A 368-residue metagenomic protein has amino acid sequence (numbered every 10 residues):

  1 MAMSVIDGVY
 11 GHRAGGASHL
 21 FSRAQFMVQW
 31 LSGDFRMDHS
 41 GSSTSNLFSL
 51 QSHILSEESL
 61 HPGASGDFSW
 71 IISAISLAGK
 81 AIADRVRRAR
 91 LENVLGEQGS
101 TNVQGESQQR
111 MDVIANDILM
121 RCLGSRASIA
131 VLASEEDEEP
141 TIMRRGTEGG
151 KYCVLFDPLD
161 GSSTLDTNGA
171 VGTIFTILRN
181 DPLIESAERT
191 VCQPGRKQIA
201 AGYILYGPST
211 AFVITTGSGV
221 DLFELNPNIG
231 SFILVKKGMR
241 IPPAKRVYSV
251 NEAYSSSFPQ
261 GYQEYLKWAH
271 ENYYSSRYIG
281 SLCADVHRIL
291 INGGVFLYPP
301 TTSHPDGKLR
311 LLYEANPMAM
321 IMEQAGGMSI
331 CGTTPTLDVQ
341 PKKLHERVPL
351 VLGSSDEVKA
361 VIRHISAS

Functional and structural regions predicted by a protein language model:
A2-V5, L20, F26-N93, S100-N102 (+1 more regions): IMPase-like, lithium-sensitive Mg2+-dependent phosphomonoesterase catalytic core
G8-G11, G15-G16, G33: Residue-identity detector for glycine
E106-Q109: Alpha-helical scaffold segments that form or flank carboxylate-/histidine-based iron centers
